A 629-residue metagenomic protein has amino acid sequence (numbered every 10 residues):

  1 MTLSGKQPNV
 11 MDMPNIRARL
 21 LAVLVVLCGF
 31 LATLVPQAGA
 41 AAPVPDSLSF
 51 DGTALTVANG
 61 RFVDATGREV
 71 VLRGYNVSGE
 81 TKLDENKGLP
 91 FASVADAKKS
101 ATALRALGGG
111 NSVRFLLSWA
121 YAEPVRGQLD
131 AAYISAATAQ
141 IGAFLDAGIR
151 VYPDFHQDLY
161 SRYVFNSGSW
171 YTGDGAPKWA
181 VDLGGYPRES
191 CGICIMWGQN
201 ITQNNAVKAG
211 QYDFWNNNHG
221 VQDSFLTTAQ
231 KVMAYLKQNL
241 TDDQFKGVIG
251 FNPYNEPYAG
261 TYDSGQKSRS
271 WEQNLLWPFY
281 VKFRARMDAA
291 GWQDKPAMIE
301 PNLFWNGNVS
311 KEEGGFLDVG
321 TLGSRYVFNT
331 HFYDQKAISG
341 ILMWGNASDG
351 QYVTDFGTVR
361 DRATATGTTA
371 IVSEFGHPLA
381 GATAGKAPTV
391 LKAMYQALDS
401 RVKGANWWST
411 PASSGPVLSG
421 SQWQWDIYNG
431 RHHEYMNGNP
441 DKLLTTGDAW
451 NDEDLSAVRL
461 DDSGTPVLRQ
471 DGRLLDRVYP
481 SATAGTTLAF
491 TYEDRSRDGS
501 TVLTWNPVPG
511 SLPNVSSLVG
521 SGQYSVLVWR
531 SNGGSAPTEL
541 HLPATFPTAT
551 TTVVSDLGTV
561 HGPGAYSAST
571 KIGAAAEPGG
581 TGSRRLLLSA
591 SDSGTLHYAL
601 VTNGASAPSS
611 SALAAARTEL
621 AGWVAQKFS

Functional and structural regions predicted by a protein language model:
K6-A41: Secretory targeting and sorting signals
L27, A40-A41, A605-S629: Composition-driven, intrinsically disordered low-complexity tracts enriched in small residues
F50-L72, N76-P296, P301-G307, E312: Active-site mouth of glycoside hydrolases
S100, T261-A382, P411-L418: Glycoside hydrolase catalytic-domain groove-lining segments
G127, P253, S264-E272, F375-K403: C-terminal/domain-terminus segments
T138, L145, D288, T364 (+2 more regions): Anion (oxyanion) recognition and catalysis
L317-L322, N329, A382-T551, G582-A607 (+1 more regions): Aromatic-rich peripheral "rim/lid" segments of glycoside hydrolase catalytic domains that contact and position glycan
A549-G558, A568: Change to "...patches in solvent-exposed regions of secreted, membrane-anchored, or virion-exposed structural
